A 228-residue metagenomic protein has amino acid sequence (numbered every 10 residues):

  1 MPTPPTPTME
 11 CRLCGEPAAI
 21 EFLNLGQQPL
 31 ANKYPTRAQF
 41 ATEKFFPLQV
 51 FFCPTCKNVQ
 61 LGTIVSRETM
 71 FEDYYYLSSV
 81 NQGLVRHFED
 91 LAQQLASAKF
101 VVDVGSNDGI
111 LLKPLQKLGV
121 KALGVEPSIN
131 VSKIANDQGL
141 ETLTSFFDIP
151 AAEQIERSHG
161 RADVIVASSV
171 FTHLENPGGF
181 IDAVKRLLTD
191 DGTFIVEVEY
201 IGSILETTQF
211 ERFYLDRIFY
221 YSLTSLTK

Functional and structural regions predicted by a protein language model:
P2-G83: N-terminal juxtadomain amphipathic helix that follows a signal peptide/anchor or precedes a small N-terminal auxiliary
A98-N107: Conserved class I S-adenosyl-L-methionine
D108-G119: Conserved SAM-binding loop of SAM-dependent methyltransferases across substrates and taxa, primarily the Class I
K117-P150: Class I SAM-dependent methyltransferase SAM/SAH-binding core
P150-G160: Short amphipathic alpha-helix with an adjacent loop that forms part of the alpha/beta core around
V166: A conserved beta-strand element that flanks and buttresses the S-adenosyl-L-methionine
G178-T193: A short glycine-rich, Lys/Arg-flanked "PGG" loop and its adjoining helix->strand segment in the class I
V196-F219, L223-T227: Short, glycine-/aromatic-enriched active-site segment of Class I SAM-dependent methyltransferases
